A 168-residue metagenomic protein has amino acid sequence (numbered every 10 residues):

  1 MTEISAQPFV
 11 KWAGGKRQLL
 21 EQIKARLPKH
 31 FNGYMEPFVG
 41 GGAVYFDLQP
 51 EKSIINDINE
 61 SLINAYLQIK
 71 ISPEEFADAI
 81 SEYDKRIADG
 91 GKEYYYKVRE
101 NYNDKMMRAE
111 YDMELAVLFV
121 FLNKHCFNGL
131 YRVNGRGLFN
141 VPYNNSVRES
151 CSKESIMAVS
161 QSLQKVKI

Functional and structural regions predicted by a protein language model:
M1-T2, Y66: Short alpha-helical elements
T2-Q18, R26, S72-I168: SAM-dependent nucleic-acid methyltransferase catalytic core
R17-L20, V39: Short amphipathic alpha-helical segment that frequently serves as the phosphate-/nucleotide-binding helix
K29, G33-I87: Conserved S-adenosyl-L-methionine
